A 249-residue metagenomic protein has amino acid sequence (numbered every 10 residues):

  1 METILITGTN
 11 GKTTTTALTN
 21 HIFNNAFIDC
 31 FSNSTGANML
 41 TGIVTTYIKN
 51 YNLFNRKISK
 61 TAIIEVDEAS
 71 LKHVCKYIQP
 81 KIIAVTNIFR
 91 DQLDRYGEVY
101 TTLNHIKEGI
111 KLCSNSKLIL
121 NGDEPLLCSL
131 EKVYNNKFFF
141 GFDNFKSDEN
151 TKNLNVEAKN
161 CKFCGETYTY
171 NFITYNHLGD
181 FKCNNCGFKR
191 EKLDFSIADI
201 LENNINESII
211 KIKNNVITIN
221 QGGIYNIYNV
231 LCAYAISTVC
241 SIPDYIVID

Functional and structural regions predicted by a protein language model:
M1-N160: Phosphate-binding loop of NTP-binding sites
F138-D249: Adenine nucleotide phosphate-binding catalytic loops in nucleotide-utilizing enzymes
